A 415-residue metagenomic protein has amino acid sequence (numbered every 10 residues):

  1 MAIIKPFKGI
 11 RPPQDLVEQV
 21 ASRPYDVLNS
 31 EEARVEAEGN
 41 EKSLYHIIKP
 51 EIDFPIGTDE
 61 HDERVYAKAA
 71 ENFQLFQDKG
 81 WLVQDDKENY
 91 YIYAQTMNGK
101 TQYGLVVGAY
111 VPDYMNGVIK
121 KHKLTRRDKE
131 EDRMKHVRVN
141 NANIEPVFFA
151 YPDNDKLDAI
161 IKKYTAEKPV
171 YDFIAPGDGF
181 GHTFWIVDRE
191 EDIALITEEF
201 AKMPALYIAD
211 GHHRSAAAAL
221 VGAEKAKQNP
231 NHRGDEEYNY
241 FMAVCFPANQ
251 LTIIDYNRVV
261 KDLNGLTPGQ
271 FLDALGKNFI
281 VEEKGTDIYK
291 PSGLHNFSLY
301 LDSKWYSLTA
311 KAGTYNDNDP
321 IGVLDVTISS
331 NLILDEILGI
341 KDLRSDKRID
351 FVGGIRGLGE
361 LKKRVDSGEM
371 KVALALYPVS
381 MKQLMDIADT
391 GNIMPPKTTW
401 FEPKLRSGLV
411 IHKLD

Functional and structural regions predicted by a protein language model:
M1-D415: Surface-exposed, charge/polar-rich loops and edge strands
